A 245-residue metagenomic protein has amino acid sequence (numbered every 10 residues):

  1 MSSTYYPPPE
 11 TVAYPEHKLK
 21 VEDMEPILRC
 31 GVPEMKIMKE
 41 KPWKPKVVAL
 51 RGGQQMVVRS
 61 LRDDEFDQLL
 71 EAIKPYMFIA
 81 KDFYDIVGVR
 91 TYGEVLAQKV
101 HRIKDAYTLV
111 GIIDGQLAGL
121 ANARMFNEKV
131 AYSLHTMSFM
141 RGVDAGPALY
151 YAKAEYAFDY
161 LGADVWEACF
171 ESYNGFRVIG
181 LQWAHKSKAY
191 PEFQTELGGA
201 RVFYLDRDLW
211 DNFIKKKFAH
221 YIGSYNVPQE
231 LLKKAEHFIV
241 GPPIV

Functional and structural regions predicted by a protein language model:
S2-D64, Y221-I244: Conserved N-terminal entry element of GNAT/NAT acetyltransferase domains
V58-D63, I73-A131, T136-S138: A conserved beta-strand-loop-helix scaffold within acyl/acetyltransferase catalytic domains
D67, D208-I214: Short, charged/polar, Gly/Pro-enriched secondary-structure boundary elements
L69-M77, K153, A157: Hydrophobic alpha-helical core bundles mediating ligand binding, dimerization, or RNAP-core interactions
A106, L161-V165: Short, high-confidence coil segments that cap the C-terminus of an alpha-helix and link into the following beta-strand
G142-F158: Conserved acetyl-CoA-binding loop-helix of GNAT-fold acetyltransferases
W166-L181: Conserved beta-strand-loop-alpha-helix junction that forms the acyl-donor binding cleft
C169-F170, H185-L205: Conserved catalytic-core motifs of GNAT/GCN5-like acyltransferases
